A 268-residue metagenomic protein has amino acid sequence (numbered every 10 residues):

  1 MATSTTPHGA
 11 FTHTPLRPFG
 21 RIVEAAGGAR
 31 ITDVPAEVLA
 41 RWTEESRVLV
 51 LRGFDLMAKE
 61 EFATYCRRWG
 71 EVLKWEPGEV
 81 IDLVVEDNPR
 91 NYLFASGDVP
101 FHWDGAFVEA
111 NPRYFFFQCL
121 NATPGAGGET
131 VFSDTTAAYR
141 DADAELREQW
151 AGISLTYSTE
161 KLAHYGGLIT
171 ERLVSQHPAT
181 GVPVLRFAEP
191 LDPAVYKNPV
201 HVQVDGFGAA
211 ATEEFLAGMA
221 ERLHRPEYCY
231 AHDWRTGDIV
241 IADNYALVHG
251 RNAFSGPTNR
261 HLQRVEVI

Functional and structural regions predicted by a protein language model:
A2-T236, Y245-I268: Non-heme Fe(II) oxygenase catalytic core, chiefly the N-lobe of the double-stranded beta-helix
